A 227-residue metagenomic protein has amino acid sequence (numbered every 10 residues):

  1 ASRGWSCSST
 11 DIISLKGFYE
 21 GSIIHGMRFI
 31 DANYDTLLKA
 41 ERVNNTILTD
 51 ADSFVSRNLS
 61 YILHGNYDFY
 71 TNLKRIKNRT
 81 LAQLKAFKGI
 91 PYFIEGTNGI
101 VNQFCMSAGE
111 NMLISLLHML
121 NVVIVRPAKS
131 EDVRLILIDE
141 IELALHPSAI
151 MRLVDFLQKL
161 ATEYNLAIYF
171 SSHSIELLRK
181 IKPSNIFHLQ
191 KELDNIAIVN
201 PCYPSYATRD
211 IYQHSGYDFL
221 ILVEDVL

Functional and structural regions predicted by a protein language model:
A1-A86, F93-T97: Coupling/switch segment of ABC-type P-loop NTPase heads
L84-N121, I141-L145: Conserved ABC ATPase signature
L116, L153-V154: Conserved hydrophobic alpha-helix in the ABC-type ATPase nucleotide-binding domain
I124-L135, A149: Short basic/glycine-enriched coil/helix segment immediately N-terminal to the Walker B
D132-R134, E163-Y169: Loop/turn-to-beta-strand initiation segments
F156-L160: Conserved helical "switch/dimer-interface" subregion of ABC/ABC-like ATPase nucleotide-binding domains
S171-H173: H-loop/switch region of ABC-family ATPase nucleotide-binding domains
R179-L227: RecA-like P-loop NTPase motor core
